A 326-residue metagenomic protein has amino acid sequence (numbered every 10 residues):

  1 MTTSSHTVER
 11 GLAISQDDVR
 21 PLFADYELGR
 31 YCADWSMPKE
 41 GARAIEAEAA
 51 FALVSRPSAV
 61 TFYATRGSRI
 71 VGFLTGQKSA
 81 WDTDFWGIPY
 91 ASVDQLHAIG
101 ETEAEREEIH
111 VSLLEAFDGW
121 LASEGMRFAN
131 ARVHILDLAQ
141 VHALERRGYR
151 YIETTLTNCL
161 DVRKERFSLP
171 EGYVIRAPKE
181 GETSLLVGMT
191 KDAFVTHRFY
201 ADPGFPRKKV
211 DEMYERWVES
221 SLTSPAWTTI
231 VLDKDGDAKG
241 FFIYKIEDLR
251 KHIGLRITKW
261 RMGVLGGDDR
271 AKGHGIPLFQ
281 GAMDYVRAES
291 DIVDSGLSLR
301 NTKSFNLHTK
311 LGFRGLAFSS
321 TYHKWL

Functional and structural regions predicted by a protein language model:
T2, R147-R166, Q280-L326: Active-site/acyl-donor-binding loops of N-acyltransferases
S4-R30, V174-T190, F194-H197: A short beta-loop-alpha structural element at the N-terminal edge of CoA-dependent acyl/N-acetyltransferase catalytic
E27-T61, R207-T228: Active-site rim helix/loop that mediates acceptor-substrate recognition in acyltransferases
A49-M126, N130-L136, A238-G267: Conserved donor-binding loop and adjoining core beta-sheet/short helix segment in diverse acyl/aminoacyl transferases
A98-Y173, A177, G181, S319-K324: Acyl-donor-binding surface of acyltransferase catalytic domains
E105-G119, L265, A271-D284, F305-N306 (+1 more regions): Conserved acetyl-CoA-binding loop-helix of GNAT-fold acetyltransferases
R198-P206: A short gly/proline-enriched turn/hairpin at secondary-structure junctions
A201, A226-V231: Phosphate-binding active sites in nucleotide-utilizing proteins
